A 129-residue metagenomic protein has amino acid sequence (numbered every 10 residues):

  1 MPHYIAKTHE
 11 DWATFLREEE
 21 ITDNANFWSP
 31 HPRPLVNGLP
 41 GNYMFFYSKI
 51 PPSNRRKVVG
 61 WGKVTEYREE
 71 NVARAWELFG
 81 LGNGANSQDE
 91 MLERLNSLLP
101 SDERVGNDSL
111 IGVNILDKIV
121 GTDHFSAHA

Functional and structural regions predicted by a protein language model:
M1-P40, S48-N54, F125-H128: Compositionally biased, charged N-terminal/linker segments
R56-A129: Aromatic- and Lys/Arg-enriched surface recognition patch
